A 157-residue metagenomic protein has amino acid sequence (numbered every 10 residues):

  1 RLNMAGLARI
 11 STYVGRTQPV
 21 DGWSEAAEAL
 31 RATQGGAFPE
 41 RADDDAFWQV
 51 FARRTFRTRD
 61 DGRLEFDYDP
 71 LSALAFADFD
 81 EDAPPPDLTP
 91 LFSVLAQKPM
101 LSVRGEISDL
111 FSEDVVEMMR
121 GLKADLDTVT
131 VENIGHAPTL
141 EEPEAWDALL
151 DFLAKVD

Functional and structural regions predicted by a protein language model:
R1, E106-D109, G135-H136: Short, solvent-exposed loop/turn segments at secondary-structure junctions
R1-E25: Flexible "cap/lid" loop of the alpha/beta hydrolase fold
M4-A5, S112-D114, L140: Short glycine-/acidic-enriched loop or helix-start segments at secondary-structure transitions that form or flank
T17-A77: Conserved alpha/beta-hydrolase catalytic His-Asp/Glu region
F56-G121, T130: Conserved serine/cysteine hydrolase catalytic core
L122-H136: Catalytic histidine neighborhood in serine/cysteine hydrolases with alpha/beta-hydrolase-type architecture
I134-W146: Catalytic histidine-centered segment of alpha/beta-hydrolase-like enzymes
A148-V156: C-terminal alpha-helix
